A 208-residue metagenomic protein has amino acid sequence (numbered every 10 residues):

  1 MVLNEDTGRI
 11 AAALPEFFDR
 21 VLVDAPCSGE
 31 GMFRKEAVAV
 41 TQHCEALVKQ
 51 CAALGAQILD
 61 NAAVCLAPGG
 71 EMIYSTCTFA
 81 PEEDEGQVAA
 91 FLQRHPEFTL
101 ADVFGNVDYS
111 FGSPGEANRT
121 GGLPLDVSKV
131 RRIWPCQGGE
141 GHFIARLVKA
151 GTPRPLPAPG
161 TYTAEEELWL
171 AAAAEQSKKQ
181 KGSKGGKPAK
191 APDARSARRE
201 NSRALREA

Functional and structural regions predicted by a protein language model:
M1-A208: S-adenosylmethionine
